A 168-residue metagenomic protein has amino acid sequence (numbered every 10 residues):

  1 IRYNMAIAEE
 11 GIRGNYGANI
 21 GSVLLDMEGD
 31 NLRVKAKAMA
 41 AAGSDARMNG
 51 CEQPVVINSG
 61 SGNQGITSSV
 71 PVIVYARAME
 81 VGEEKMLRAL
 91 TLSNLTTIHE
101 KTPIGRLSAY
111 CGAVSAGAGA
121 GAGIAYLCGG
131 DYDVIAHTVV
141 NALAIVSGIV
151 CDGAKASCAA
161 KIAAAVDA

Functional and structural regions predicted by a protein language model:
I1, A165-A168: Mobile "lid/hinge" segments at catalytic clefts and subdomain interfaces of large enzymes
I1-G50: Signature of multi-pass transmembrane helix bundles
N4, A36-S44, A89-T97, V139-A142: Short alpha-helical scaffolding segments that buttress acidic/His motifs in well-ordered protein cores
V34, N58, V72-A76: Inter-domain interface/hinge segments
K37, V72, G121: Generic structural marker for isolated residues within well-ordered, non-membrane alpha-helices of soluble domains
C51-I57, T102-G105: Glycine- and acidic
Q53-V70, C111-S115: Conserved phosphate/anionic-ligand binding catalytic regions in large, soluble enzymes, centered on
Y75-R88, I98-A164: Hydrophobic alpha-helical bundle architecture
